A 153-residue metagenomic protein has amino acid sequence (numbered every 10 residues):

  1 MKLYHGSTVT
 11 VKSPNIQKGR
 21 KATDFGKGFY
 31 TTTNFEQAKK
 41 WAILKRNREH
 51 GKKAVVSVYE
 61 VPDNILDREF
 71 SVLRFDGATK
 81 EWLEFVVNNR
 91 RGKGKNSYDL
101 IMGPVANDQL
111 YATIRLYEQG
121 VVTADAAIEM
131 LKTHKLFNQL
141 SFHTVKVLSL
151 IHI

Functional and structural regions predicted by a protein language model:
M1-H5, V56-V58, S141: Ordered hydrophobic segments in well-structured contexts
M1-T23: Short aromatic-glycine-(Arg/Gly/Cys) micro-motifs in beta-strand/loop hairpins
M1-Y4, G28-T33, T113: N-terminal start-of-chain detector that recognizes signal peptides and the immediate post-cleavage beginning
V9, N64, Q119: Residue-level marker of positions within ordered structural domains that often coincide with functionally constrained
N15-F29, T33-G92: ADP-ribosyltransferase catalytic core
F75-L148: Long, low-complexity, intrinsically disordered segments enriched in glycines and aromatic residues
I151-I153: Conserved small/polar residues in nucleotide/adenosyl-binding loops
